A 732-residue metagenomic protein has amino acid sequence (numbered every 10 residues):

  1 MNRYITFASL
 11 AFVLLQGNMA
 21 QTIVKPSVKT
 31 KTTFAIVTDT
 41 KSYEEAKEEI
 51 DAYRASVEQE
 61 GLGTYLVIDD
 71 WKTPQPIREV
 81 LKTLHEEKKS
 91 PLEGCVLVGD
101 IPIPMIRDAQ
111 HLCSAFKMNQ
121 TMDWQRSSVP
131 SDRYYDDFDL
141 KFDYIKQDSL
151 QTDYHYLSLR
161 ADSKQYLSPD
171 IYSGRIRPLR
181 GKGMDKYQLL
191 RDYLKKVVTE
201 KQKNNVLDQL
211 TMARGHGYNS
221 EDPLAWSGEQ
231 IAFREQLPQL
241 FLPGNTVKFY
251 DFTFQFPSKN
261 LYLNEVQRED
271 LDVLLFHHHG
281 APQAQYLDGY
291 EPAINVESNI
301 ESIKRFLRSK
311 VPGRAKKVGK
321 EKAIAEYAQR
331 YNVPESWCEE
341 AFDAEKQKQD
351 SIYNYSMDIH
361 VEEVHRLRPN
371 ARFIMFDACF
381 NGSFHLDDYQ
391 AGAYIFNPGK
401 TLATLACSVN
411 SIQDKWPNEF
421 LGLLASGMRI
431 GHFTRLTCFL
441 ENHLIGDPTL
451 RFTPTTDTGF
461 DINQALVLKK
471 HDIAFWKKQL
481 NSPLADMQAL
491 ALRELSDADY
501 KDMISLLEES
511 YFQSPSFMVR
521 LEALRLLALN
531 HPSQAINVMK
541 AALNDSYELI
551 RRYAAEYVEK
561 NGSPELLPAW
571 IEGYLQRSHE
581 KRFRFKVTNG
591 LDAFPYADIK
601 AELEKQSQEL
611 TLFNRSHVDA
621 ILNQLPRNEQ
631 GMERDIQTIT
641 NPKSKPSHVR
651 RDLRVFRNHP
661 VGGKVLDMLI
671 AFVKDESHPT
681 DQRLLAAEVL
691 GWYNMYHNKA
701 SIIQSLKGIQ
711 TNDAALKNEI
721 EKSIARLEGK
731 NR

Functional and structural regions predicted by a protein language model:
M1-T22: Bacterial Sec-dependent N-terminal signal peptides
K31-F34, Q59-T64, S90-G94, N204-L210 (+5 more regions): Loop/turn elements at helix/coil->beta-strand transitions in domains of secreted/extracellular proteins
Q75-F256, L263-V273, G280-N295: Structured catalytic cores of large enzymes
R126-Y193, S302-W416: Catalytic cores of nucleophile-dependent amide-cleaving enzymes
P417-K501, M518-E522: Caspase-like cysteine protease fold
N463-L466, D486-D499, M518-N530, R551-S563 (+5 more regions): Structural detector for internal amphipathic alpha-helices that build alpha-solenoid repeat scaffolds
K469-Q479, Y500-Y511, P532-L543, S563-L575 (+5 more regions): Amphipathic alpha-helical scaffolding segments comprising HEAT/armadillo-like alpha-solenoid repeats
P483-L484, P515-S516, S546-Y547, S578-E580 (+4 more regions): Short inter-helical turns and helix N-cap capping residues of alpha-solenoid HEAT/ARM repeat scaffolds
